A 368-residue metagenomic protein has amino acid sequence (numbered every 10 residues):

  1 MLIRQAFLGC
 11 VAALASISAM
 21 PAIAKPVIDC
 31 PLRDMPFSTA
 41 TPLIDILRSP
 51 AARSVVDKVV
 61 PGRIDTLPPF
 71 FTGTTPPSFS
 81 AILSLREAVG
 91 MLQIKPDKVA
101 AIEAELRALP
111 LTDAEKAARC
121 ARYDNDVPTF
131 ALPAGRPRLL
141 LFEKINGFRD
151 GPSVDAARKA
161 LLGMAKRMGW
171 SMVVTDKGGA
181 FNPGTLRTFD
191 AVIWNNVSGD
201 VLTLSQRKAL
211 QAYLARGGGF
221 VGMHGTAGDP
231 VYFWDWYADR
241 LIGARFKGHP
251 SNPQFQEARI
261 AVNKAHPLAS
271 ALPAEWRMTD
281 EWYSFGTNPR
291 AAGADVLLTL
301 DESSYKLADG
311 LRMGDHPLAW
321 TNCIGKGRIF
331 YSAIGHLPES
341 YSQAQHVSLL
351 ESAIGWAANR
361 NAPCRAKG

Functional and structural regions predicted by a protein language model:
M1-C10: Bacterial N-terminal signal peptides that target proteins for export
S16-P21: N-terminal signal peptide c-region/cleavage motif recognized by signal peptidases
G62-R122: Compact alpha-helical subdomains of small soluble proteins
D113-T188, A362: Aromatic-Pro/Gly-enriched surface loop or interdomain linker that acts as a lid/target-recognition segment
A121-L132, G163, R167, Y305-L318 (+1 more regions): Extracellular ligand-binding/catalytic regions of CAZymes and related secreted enzymes and adhesion modules
S153-D229: Helical hinge/lid and interdomain linker segments adjacent to catalytic or ligand-binding clefts that mediate domain
D200-L272: A glycine-rich, often tryptophan-bearing local segment used as a flexible ligand/cofactor-contacting loop or short
N252-G325: Catalytic beta-strand/loop cores that center a nucleophilic Ser/Cys/Thr and support acyl-enzyme chemistry
